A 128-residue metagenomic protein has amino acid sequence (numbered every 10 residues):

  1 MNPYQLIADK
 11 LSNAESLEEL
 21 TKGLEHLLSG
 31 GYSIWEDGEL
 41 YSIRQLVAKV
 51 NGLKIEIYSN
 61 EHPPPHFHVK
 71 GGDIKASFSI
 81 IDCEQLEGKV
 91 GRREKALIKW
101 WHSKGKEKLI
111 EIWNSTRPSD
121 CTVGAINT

Functional and structural regions predicted by a protein language model:
M1-P65, V69-T128: Metal-centered catalytic cores of metalloenzymes
